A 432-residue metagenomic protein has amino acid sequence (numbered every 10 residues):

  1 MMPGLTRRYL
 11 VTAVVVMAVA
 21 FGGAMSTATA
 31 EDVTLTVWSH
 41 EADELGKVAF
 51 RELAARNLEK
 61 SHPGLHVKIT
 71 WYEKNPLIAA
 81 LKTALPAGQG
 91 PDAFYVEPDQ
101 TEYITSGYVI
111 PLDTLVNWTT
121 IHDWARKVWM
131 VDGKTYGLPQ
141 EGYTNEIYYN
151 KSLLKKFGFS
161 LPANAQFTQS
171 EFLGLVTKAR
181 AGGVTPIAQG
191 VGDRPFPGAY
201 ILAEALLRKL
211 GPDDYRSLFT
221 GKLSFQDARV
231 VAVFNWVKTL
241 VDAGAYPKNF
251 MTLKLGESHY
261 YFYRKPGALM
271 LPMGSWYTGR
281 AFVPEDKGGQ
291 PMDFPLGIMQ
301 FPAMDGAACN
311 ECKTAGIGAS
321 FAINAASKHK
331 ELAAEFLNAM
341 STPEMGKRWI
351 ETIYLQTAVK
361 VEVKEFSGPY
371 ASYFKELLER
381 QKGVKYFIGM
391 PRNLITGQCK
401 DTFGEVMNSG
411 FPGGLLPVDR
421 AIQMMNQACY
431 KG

Functional and structural regions predicted by a protein language model:
S26-T101, Y108, W118-T120, L161 (+4 more regions): Conserved N-terminal structural module of periplasmic/extracytoplasmic solute-binding proteins
S39, M130, A315, L355-V363 (+1 more regions): C-terminal capping/gating helix-and-loop segments adjacent to ligand/active sites or protein-protein/ligand interfaces
K60, F157, A243, E285-L355: Extracytoplasmic/periplasmic substrate-recognition and gating elements
D92, T119-L154, L175, T185-P186 (+2 more regions): A structural signal for short loop-to-beta-strand junctions that line the ligand-binding cleft of periplasmic/secreted
V96-E146, L173-L175, I201, D293-F301: Hinge/lid segment of periplasmic solute-binding proteins
P111-D123, A165, K209-A232, E285-P291 (+2 more regions): Short, solvent-exposed loop/beta-turn-alpha elements that line the ligand-binding surface or hinge of extracytoplasmic
Y136-Q140, N145, E171-K222: Extracytoplasmic/periplasmic solute-binding protein
G174-K178, F219-M251, F301: Glycine-centered hinge/linker elements that transmit conformational signals in sensory and ligand-binding systems
